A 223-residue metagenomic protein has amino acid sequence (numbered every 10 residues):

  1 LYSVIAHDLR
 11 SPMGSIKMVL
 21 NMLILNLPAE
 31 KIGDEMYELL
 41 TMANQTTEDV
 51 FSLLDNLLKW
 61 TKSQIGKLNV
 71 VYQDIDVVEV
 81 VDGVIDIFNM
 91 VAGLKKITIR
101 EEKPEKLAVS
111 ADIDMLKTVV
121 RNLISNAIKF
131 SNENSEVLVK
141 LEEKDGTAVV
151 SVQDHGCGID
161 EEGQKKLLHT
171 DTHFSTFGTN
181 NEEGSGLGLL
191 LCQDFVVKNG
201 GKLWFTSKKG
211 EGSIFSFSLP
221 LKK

Functional and structural regions predicted by a protein language model:
L1-L25: Primarily the dimerization/phosphotransfer
M42-V50: Short alpha-helical segment of the dimerization/phosphotransfer core of two-component systems
I65-V70, A108-A111: Conserved micro-motifs of the catalytic ATP-binding
V71-D76, G93, T98-L107: Conserved catalytic submotifs in the C-terminal HATPase_c
V71-D86, K117: A conserved beta-strand-to-alpha-helix junction within the catalytic ATP-binding
I159-H173: Short conserved segment of the HATPase_c
